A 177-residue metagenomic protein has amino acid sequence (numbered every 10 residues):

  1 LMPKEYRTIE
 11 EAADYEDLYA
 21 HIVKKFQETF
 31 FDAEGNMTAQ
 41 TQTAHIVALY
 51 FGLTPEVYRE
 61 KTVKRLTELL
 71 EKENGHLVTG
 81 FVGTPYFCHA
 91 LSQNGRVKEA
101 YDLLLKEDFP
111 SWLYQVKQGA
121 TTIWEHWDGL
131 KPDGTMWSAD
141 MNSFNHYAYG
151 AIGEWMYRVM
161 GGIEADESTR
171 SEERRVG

Functional and structural regions predicted by a protein language model:
L1-R175: Active-site core of glycosidic bond-cleaving carbohydrate-active enzymes
